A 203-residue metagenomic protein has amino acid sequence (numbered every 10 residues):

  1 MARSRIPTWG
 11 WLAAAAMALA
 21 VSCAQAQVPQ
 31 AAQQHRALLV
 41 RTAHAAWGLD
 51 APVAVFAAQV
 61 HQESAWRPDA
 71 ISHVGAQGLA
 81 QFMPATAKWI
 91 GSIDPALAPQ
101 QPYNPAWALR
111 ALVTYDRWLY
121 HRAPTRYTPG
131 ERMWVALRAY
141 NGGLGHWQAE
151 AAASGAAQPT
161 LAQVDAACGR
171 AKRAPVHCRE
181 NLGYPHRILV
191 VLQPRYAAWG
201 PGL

Functional and structural regions predicted by a protein language model:
A2-P7, A26-L38, W47, A85-L203: Non-catalytic cell-wall polysaccharide-engagement segments
G10-A20: Bacterial N-terminal signal peptides
A14, P52, G169-A171: N-terminal hydrophobic alpha-helix used for membrane targeting or insertion
R41-A43: A short, compositionally biased domain-edge/stem linker segment
A51-F56, H61, V74-Q77, M133: Extracytoplasmic
A58, Q81, A136-R138: Soluble periplasmic/extracytoplasmic beta-strand elements of cell-envelope proteins
H61-T86, G143, I188: Cell-wall polysaccharide-cleaving catalytic domain and substrate-binding groove, primarily in peptidoglycan/chitin
